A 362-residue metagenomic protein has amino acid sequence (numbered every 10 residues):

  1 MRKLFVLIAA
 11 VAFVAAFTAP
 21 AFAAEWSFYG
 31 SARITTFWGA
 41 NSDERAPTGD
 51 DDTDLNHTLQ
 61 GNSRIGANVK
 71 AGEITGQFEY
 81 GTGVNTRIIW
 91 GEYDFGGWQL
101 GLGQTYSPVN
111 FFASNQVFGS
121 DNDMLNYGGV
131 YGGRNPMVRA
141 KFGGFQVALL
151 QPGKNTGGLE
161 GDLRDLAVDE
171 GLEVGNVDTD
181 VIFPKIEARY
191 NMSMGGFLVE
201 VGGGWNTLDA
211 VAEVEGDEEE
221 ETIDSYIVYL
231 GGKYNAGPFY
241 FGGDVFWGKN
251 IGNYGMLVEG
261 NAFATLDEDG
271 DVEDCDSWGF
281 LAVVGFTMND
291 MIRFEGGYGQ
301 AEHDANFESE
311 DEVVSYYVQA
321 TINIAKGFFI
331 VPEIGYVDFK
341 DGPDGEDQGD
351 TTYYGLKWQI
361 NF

Functional and structural regions predicted by a protein language model:
M1-L4: Positively charged n-region of N-terminal signal peptides that target proteins for export
V6-V11: Sec-dependent N-terminal signal peptides
F13-E25: Sec/Tat signal peptide C-region and signal peptidase I cleavage site
A24-G39, T48-L159, D180-E187, N191 (+4 more regions): Outer membrane beta-barrel
T36-E44, V84, P108-F112, G153-G157 (+5 more regions): Gram-negative outer-membrane beta-barrel proteins
G49-L59, L125-G132, L159-L166, E170-P184 (+4 more regions): Replace "Gram-negative outer membrane beta-barrel proteins" with "bacterial and organellar outer membrane beta-barrel
S193-S315: Detector for outer-membrane/organellar transmembrane beta-barrel domains, recognizing the amphipathic beta-strand
Y234, I322-I324, F328, Q348-F362: Outer-membrane beta-barrel "beta-signal"
